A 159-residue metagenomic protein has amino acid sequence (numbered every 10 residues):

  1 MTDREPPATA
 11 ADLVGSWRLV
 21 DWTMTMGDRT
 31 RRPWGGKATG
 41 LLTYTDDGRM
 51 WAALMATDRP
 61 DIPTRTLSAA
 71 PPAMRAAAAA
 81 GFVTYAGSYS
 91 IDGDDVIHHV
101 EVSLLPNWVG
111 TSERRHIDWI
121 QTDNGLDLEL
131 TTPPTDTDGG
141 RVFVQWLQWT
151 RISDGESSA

Functional and structural regions predicted by a protein language model:
M1-T84, I91-A159: Lipid interaction determinants
